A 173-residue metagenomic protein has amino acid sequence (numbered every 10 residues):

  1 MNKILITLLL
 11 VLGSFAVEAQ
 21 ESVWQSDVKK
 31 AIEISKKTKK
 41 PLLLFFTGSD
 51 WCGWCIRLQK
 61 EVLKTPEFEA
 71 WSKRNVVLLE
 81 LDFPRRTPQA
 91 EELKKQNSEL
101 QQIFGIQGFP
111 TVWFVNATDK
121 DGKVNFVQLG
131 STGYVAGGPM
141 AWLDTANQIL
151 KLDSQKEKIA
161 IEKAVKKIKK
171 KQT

Functional and structural regions predicted by a protein language model:
I4-F15: Sec-dependent N-terminal signal peptides
F15-E21: Sec/Tat signal peptide C-region and signal peptidase I cleavage site
S22-S26, F68-K95: Thiol-based oxidoreductase modules, predominantly thioredoxin-like and allied folds used for disulfide exchange
W24-L42, S72: A short beta-strand-turn-helix
T38-C52: Short active-site neighborhood of thiol/selenol oxidoreductases, capturing the structured segment around
L43-L44, L78, V112: Hydrophobic beta-strand anchors of alpha/beta hydrolase catalytic cores
W54-W71: Typically the conserved alpha-helix immediately C-terminal to a functionally engaged Cys/Sec in thioredoxin-like
E61-L63, E99-E157: Non-catalytic, surface beta->alpha helical segment in thiol-disulfide oxidoreductase systems
